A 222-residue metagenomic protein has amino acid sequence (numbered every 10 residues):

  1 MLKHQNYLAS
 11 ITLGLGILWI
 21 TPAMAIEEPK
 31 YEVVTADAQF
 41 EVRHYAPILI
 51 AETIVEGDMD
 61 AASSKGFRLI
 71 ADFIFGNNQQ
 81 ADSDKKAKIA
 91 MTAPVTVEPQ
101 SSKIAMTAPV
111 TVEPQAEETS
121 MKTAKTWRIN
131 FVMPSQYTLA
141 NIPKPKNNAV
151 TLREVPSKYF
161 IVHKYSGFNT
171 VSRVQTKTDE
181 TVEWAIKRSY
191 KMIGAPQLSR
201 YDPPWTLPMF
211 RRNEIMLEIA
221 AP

Functional and structural regions predicted by a protein language model:
L2-S10, G14-P222: A solvent-exposed interaction/effector surface
